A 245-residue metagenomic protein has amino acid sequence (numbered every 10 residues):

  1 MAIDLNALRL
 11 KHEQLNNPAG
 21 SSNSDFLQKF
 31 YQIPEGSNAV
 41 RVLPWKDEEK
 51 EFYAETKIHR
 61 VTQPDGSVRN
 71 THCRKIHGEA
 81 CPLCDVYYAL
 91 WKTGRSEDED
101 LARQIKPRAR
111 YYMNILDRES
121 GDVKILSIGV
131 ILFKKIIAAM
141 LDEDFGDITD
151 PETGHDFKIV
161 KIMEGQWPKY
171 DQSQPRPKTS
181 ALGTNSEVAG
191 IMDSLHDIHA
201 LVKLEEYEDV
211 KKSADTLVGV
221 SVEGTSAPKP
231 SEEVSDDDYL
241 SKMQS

Functional and structural regions predicted by a protein language model:
M1-G146, E208, L240: OB-fold ssDNA-binding interfaces and closely related basic DNA-contact patches used across DNA replication/repair
M1-P18, E205-S245: Glycine- and charge-rich intrinsically disordered segments
R118-S231: Compact mixed alphabeta submodule
